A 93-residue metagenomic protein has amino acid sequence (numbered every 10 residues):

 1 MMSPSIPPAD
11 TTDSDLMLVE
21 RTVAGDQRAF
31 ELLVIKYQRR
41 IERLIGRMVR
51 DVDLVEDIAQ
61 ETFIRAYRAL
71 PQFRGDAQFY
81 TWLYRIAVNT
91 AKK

Functional and structural regions predicted by a protein language model:
M1-A24, L32-K36: Intrinsic, short, N-terminal disordered tails of RNA polymerase sigma-factor systems
V23-A24, F63-Q78: Sigma70-family region 2
G25-D26, D51: Acidic/polar helix N-cap motif
V34-V52, A69: Amphipathic, Lys/Arg- and hydrophobic-enriched alpha-helical face
I41, I45, L70, L83 (+1 more regions): Hydrophobic-face residues of short alpha-helical interaction/recognition segments
R50-D51, Q72-G75, V88: Short, conserved catalytic or interaction motifs in soluble domains
D57-I64, A77-N89: Structural recognition of an alpha-helix C-terminal capping motif at a helix-to-coil junction
